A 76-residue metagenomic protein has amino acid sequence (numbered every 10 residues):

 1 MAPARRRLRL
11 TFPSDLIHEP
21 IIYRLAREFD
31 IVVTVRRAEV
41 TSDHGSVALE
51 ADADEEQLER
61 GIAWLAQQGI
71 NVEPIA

Functional and structural regions predicted by a protein language model:
M1-A76: Long, contiguous binding/interaction regions
